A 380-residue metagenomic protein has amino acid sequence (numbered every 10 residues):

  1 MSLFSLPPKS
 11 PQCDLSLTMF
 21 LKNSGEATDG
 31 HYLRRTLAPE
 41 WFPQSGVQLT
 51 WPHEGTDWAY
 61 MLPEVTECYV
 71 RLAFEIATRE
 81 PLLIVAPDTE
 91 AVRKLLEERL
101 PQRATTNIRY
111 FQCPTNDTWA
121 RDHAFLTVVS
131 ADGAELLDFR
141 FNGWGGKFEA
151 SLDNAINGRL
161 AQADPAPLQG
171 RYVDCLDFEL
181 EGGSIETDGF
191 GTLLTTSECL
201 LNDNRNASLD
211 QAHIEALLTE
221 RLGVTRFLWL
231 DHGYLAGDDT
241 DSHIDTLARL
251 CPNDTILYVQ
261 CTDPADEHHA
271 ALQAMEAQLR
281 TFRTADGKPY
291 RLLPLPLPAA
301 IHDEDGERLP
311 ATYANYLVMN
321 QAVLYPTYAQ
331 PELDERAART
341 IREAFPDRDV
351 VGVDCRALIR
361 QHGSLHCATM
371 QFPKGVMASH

Functional and structural regions predicted by a protein language model:
L6, C13, L17-H380: The feature marks the mature, well-folded catalytic cores of soluble enzymes
